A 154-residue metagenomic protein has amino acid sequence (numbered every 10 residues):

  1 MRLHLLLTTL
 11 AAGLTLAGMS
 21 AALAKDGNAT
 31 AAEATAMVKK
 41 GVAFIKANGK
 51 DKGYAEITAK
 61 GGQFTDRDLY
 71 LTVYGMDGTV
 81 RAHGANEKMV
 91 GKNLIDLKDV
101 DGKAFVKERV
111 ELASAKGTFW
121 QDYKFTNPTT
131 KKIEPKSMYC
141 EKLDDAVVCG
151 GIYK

Functional and structural regions predicted by a protein language model:
R2-K154: N-terminal membrane-sensor/transducer module of prokaryotic signaling receptors
